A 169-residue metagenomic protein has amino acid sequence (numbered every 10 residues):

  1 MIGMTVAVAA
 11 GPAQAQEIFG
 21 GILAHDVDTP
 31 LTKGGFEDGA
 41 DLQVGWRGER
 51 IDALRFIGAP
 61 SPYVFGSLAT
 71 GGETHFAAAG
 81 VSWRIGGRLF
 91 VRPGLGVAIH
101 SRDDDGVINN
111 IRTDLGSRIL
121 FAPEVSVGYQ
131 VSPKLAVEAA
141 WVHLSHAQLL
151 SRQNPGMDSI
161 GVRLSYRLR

Functional and structural regions predicted by a protein language model:
G11-Q16, E49-P60, I85-V91, K134 (+1 more regions): Short loop/turn motifs that connect adjacent beta-strands in outer-membrane beta-barrel proteins
E17, V131-R169: Predominantly the C-terminal beta-signal and adjacent terminal strand-loop region of outer-membrane beta-barrel
I18-I22, V44, P62-G66, P93-L95 (+3 more regions): Membrane-embedded beta-strand positions of outer-membrane beta-barrel proteins
I18-P30, I57-T70, H143-S145: Transmembrane beta-strand segments that form the barrel wall of outer-membrane beta-barrel proteins
I22-V27, L31, G94-E124, G128 (+1 more regions): Outer-membrane beta-barrel translocator/channel fold
P30-T32, F65-S67, N109-T113, A147-S151: Extracellular loop and loop/strand-boundary signature of outer-membrane beta-barrel proteins
F36-L42, E73-A77, I119-P123, G156-I160: Residues that define the transmembrane beta-barrel architecture of outer-membrane proteins
L42-G48, A79-I85, L95-V97, V125-V131 (+1 more regions): Residues on the lipid-exposed face of transmembrane beta-strands in outer-membrane beta-barrel proteins
